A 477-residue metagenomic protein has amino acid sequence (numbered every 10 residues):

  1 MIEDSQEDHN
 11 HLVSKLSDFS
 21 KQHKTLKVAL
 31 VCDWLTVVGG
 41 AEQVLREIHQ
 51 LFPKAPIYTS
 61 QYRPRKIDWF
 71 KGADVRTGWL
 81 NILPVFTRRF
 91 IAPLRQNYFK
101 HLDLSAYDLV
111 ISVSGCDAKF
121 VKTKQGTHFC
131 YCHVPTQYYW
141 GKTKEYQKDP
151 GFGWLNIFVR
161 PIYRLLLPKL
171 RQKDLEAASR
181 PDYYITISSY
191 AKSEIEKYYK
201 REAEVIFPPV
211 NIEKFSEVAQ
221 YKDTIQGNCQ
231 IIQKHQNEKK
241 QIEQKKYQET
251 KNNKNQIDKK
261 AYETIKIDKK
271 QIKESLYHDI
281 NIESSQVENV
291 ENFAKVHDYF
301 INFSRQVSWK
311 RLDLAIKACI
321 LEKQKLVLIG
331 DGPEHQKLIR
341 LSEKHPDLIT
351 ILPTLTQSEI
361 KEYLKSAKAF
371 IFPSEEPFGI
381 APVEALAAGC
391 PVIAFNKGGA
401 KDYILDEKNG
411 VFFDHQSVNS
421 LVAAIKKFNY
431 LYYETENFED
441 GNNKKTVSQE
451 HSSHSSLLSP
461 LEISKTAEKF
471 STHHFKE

Functional and structural regions predicted by a protein language model:
L51-K119: Active-site donor-binding segments of glycosyltransferases and PAPS-dependent sulfotransferases
A92-N97, Q416, D440, K444-V447 (+1 more regions): A charged, aromatic-enriched C-terminal amphipathic alpha-helix characteristic of glycosyltransferases across folds
G151-Y184: Membrane-proximal helix-turn-helix segments that form the acceptor-binding/catalytic region of lipid-linked
I225-Q230, N292-K310, I316-K323, V327: Conserved donor-binding/catalytic core segment of Leloir-type glycosyltransferases
V290, Q336-S358: Nucleotide-activated donor-binding/catalytic signature segment of Leloir-type glycosyltransferases, i.e., the conserved
K365-P377, C390: Acidic donor-binding loop of glycosyltransferase active sites
P391-F395: Short hydrophobic beta-strand element within catalytic cores of glycosyltransferases and related nucleotide-activated
D406-E407, V411-N419, I425-Y433: Conserved acidic donor-binding segment of nucleotide-sugar-dependent glycosyltransferases
